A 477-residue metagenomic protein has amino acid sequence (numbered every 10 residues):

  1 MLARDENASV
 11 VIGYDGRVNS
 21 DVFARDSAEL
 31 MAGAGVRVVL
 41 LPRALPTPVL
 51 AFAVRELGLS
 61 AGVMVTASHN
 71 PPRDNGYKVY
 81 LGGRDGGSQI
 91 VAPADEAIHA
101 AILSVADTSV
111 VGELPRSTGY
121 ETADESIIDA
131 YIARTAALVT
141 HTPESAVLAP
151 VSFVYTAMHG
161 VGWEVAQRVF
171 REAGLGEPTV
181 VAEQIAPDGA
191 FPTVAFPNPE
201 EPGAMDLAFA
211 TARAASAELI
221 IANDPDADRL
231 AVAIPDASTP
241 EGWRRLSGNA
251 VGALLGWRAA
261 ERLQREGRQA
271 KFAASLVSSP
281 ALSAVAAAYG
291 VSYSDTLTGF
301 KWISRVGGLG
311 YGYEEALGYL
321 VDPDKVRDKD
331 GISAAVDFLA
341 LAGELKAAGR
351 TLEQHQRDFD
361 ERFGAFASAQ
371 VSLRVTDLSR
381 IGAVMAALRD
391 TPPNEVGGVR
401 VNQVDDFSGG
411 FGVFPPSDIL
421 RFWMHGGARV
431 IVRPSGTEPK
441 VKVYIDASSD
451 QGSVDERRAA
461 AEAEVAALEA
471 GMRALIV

Functional and structural regions predicted by a protein language model:
M1-S27, E121-P150, V161, V413 (+1 more regions): An N-terminal, well-structured beta->alpha segment
E6-D74, V169-V232: N-terminal small/polar loop signature for handling phosphorylated ligands or for N-terminal nucleophile
I12-Y14, V38-R43, M64-V65, Y155 (+7 more regions): General beta-strand structural signal in soluble alpha/beta enzymes
D21-D26, A51-R55, R73-V79, V110-V111 (+7 more regions): Short acidic, glycine/serine/threonine-rich loops at helix termini
P72, G82, S88, A100 (+3 more regions): Replace "Mg2+/Mn2+-dependent" with "divalent metal-dependent
N75-A212: Gly/Ser/Thr-enriched, mixed-charge loops and adjacent short helices that form phosphate/oxyanion-binding elements
R213, A217-L219, P240-R244, R262-P434 (+2 more regions): Phosphate-binding and adjacent anionic-ligand microenvironments
